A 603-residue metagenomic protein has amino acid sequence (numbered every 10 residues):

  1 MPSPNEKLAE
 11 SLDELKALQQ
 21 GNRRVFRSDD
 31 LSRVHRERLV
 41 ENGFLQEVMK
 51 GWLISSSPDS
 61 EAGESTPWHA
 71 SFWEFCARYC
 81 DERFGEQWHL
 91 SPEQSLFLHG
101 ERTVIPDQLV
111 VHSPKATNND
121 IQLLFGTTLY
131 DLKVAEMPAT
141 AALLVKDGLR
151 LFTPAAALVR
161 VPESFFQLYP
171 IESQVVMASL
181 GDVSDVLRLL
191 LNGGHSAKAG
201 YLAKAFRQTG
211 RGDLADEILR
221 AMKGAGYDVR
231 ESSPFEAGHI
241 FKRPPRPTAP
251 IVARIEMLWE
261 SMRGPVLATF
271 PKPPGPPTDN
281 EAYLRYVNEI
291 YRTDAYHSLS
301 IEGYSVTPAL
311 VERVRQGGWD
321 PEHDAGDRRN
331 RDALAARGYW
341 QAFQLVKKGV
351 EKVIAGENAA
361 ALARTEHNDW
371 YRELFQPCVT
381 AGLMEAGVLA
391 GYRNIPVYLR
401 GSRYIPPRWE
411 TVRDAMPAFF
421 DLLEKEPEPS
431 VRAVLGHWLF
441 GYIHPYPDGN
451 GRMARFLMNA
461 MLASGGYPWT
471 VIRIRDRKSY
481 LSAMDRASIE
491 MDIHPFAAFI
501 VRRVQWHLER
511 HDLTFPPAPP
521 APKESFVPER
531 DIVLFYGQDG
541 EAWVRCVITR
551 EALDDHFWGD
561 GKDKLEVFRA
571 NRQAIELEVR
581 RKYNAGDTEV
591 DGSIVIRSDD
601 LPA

Functional and structural regions predicted by a protein language model:
M1-D29, V40-K50, S60-P520: FIC/Doc superfamily catalytic core
H35-R38: Non-catalytic DNA-binding core/recognition domains of DNA-processing enzymes
L53-S56: S4-like RNA-binding module at protein N-termini
P517-Q538: Short, charged/polar N-terminal "headpieces" of proteins
D531-W558: A short, structured beta-strand/loop element
G561: Structured alpha-helical
K564-A603: Acidic, low-complexity intrinsically disordered segments
